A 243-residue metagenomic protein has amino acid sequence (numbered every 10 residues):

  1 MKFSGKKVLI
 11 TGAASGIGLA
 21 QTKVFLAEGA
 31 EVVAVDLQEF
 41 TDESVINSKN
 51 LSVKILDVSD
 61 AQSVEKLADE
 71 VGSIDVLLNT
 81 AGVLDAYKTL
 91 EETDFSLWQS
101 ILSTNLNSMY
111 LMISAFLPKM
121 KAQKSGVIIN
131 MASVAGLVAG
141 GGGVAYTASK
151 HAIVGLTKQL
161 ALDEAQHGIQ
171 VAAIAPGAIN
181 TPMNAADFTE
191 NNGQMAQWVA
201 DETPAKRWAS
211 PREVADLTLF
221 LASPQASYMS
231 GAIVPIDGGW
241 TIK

Functional and structural regions predicted by a protein language model:
V45-I46, A178-E202: A glycine/serine/threonine-rich, flexible loop-to-helix segment that serves as the NAD(P) cofactor-binding "lid"
L84-Y87, V138, L219, S230-K243: Short C-terminal tail/terminal secondary-structure segment of NAD(P)H-dependent dehydrogenase/reductase domains
K88-L90, D94-S100, V199: Substrate-binding pocket helix/loop in short-chain dehydrogenase/reductase
I113, S149, T157: Active-site helix of classical SDR
S133: Residue(s) in the substrate-gating loop at a strand-loop-helix junction that position the organic substrate next
A165, Q170, M229-G231: Short, small/polar-rich loop/turn modules that mediate ligand/substrate recognition or access, typified
A173, G193-Q225, M229, G238: C-terminal helical subdomain
